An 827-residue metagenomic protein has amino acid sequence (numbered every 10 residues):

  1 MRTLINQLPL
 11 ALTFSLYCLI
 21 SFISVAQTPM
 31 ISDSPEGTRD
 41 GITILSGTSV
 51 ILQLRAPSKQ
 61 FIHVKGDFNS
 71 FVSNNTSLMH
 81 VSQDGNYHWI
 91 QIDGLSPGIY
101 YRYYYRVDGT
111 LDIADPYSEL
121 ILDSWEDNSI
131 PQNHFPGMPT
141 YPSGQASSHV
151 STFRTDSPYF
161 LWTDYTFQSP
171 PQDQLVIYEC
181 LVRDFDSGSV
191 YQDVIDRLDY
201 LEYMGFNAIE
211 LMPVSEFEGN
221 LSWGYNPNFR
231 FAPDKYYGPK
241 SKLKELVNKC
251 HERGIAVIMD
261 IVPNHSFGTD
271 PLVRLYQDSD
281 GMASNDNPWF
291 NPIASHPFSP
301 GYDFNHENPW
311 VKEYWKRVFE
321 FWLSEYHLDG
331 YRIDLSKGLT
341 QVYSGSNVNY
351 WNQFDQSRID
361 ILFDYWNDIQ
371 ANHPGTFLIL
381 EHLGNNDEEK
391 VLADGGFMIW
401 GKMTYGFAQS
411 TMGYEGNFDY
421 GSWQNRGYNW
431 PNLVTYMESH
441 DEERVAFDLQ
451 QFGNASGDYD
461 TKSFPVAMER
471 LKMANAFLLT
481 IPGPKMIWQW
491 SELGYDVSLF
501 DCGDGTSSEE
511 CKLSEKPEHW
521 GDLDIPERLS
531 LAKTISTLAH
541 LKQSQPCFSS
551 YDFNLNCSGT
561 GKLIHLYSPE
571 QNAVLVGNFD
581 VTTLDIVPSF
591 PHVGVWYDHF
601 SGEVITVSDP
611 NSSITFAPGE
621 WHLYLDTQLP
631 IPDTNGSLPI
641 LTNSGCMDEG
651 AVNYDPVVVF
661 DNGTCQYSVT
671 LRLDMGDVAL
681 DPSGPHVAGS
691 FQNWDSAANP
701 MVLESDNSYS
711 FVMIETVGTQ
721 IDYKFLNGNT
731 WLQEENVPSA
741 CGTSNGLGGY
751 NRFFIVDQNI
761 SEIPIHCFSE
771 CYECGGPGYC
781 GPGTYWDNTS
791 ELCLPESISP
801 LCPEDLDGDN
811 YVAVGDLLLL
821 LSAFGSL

Functional and structural regions predicted by a protein language model:
Q27-I62, A114-Q174, Y667-L680: Basic K/R-rich, polyanion-interacting modules in nucleoproteins and related proteins
T43-S46, Q53-Y100, D108-Q132, E603-V604 (+2 more regions): Aromatic-rich carbohydrate-binding modules that target alpha-glucans
A56, I62, S608-I640: C-terminal beta-strand-rich structural cap/linker in extracellular carbohydrate-active enzymes
I121-P131, F135-P136, P158-L175, L181-F354 (+1 more regions): Substrate-binding/active-site clefts of carbohydrate-active enzymes
P131, H327, N349-F500, Q543 (+3 more regions): Conserved alpha/beta catalytic core and glycan-binding cleft of carbohydrate-active enzymes
V652-D661, T784-N788: Extracellular, cysteine-rich, disulfide-stabilized repeat modules with beta-strand cores
N653, L801-D807: Acidic, divalent-cation-chelating loop motifs in proteins
T784-E796, L806-L827: Alpha-helical segments with a strong preference for the paired helices of cellulosomal dockerin domains
